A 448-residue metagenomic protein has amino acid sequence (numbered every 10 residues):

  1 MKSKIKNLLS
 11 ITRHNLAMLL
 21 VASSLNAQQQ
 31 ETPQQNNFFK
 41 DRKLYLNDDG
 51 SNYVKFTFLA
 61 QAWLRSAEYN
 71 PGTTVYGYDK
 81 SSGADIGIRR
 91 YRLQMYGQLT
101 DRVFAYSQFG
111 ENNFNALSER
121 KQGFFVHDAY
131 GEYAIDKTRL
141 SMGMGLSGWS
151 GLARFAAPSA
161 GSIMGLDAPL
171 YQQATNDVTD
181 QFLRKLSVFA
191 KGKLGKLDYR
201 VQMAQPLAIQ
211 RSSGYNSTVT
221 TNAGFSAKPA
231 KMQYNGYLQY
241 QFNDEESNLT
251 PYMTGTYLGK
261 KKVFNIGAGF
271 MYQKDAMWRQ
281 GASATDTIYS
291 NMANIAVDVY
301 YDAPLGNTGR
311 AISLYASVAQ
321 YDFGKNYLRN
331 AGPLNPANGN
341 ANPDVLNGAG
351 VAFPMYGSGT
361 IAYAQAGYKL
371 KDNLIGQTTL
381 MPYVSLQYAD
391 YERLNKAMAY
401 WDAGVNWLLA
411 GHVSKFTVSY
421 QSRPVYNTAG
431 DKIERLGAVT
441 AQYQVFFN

Functional and structural regions predicted by a protein language model:
M1-P33, N448: Cleavable N-terminal export/targeting peptides
N26-D49: Sec-dependent signal peptide cleavage junction
Q30-Q34, L64-G87, S213-N216, R329 (+1 more regions): Primarily recognizes Gram-negative and organellar outer-membrane beta-barrels
F39, P229-K231, N243-Y391, R435-G437 (+1 more regions): Detector for outer-membrane/organellar transmembrane beta-barrel domains, recognizing the amphipathic beta-strand
R42-Y69, Y76, K80-Q210, K228-E246 (+4 more regions): Outer membrane beta-barrel
E68-V75, N115-F125, F155-G161, S212-T218 (+5 more regions): Outer-membrane beta-barrel translocator domains and adjoining extracellular loop/strand segments of Gram-negative
V103, M232, R310-A319, D402 (+4 more regions): Gram-negative outer-membrane beta-barrel domains
N222-F225, A410-N448: Predominantly the C-terminal beta-signal and adjacent terminal strand-loop region of outer-membrane beta-barrel
